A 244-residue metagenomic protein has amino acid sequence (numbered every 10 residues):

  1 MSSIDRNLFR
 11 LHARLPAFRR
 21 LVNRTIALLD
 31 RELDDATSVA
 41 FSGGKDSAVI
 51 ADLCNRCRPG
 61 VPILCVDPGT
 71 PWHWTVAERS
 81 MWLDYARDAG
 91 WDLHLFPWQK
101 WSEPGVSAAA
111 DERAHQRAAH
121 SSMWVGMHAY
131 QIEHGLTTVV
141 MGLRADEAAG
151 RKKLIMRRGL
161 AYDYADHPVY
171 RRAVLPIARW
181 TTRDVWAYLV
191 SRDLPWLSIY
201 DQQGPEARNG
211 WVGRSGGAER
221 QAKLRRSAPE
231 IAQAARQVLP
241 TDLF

Functional and structural regions predicted by a protein language model:
M1-F244: Nucleotide-activated chemistry modules centered on ATP-dependent adenylation/adenylyltransferase
